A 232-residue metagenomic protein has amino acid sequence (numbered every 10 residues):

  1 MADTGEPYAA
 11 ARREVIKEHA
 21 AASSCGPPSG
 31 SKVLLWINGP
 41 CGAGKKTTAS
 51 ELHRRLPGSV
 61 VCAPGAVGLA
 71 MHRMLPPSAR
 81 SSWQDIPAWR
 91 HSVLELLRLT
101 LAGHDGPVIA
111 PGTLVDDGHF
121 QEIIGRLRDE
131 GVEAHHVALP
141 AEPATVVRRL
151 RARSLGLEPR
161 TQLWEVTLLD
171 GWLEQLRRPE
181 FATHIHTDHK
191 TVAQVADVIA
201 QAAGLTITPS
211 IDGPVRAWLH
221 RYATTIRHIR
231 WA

Functional and structural regions predicted by a protein language model:
M1-C25: C-terminal alpha-helical interaction appendages
I37: Hydrophobic anchor at the beta1->P-loop junction of P-loop NTPases
P40: P-loop (Walker A) phosphate-binding loop of NTP-binding proteins
G44: Conserved glycine(s) of the Walker
T47-E95: Conserved substrate/cofactor phosphate-moiety recognition/catalytic segment in nucleotide-dependent phosphotransferases
Q84-A138: Glycine-rich phosphate-binding loop used to anchor ATP phosphates in small-molecule kinases, encompassing both
E130-R151, I185: Conserved phosphate-donor/acceptor-positioning beta-strand/loop module used by diverse small-molecule
L155-V198, L205-A232: Small-molecule kinase domains that catalyze NTP-dependent phosphoryl transfer to phosphate-bearing small molecules
